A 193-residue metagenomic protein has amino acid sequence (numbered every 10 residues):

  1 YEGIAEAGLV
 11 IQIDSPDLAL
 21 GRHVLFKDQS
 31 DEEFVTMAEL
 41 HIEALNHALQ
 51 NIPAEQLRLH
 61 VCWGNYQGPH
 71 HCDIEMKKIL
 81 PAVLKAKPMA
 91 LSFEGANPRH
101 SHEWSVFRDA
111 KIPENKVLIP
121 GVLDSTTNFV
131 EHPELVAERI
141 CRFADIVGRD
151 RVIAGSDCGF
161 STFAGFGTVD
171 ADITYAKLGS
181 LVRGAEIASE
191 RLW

Functional and structural regions predicted by a protein language model:
Y1-W193: Domain-level signal for soluble alpha/beta catalytic cores
